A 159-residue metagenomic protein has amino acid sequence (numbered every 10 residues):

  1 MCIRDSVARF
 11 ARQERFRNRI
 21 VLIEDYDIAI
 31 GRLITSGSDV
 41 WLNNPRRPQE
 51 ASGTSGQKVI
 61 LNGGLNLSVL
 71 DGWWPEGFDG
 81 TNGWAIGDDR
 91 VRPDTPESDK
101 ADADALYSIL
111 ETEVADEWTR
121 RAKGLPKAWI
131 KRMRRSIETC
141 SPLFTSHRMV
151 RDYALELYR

Functional and structural regions predicted by a protein language model:
M1-I3: Short, small-residue-biased leader/transition segments that mark boundaries at the very start of proteins
D5, T35-R159: Catalytic binding pocket for nucleotide-activated donors in carbohydrate/polymer assembly enzymes
R9-R15, E76-F78: Short, conserved catalytic or adaptor-binding loops enriched in Gly and charged residues
R17-N18, W41: Secondary-structure boundary/capping positions in well-ordered alpha/beta enzyme cores
N18-D27: Active-site donor-binding acidic/aromatic loop of nucleotide-activated sugar and phosphosugar transferases involved
I30-G31: Acidic, amphipathic alpha-helical patches
